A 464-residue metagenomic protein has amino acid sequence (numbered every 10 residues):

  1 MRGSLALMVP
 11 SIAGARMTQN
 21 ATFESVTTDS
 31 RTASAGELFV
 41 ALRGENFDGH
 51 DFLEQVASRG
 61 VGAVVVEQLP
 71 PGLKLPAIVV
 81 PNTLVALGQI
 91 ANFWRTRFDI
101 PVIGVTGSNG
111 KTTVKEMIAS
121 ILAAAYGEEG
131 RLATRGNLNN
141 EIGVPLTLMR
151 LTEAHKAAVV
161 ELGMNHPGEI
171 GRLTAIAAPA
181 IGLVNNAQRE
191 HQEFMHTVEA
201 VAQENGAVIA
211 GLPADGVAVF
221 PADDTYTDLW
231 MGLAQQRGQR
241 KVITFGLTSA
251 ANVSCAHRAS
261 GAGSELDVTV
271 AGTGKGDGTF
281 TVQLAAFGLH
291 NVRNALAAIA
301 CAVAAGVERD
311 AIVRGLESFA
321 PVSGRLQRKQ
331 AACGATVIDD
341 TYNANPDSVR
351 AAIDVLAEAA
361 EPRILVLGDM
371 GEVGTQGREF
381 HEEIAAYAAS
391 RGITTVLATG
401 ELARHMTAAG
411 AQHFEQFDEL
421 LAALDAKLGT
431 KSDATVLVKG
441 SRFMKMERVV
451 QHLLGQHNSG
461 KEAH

Functional and structural regions predicted by a protein language model:
M1-Q89, F93, A357-A360, A386-Y387 (+2 more regions): N-terminal leader/targeting and accessory segments in enzymes
M8, E37, V56, I90 (+15 more regions): Residue-level signal for inorganic ion chemistry
S11, E67, I100-T106, L132 (+8 more regions): Short beta-strands and strand-loop turn motifs
G44-F47, V322-G324, T341-H413, S441 (+1 more regions): Active-site beta-alpha connecting loops in nucleotide-dependent enzymes
E67-K74, I181-T336, E361, A386-A389 (+4 more regions): Acidic, Mg2+-coordinating active-site environments of NTP-dependent enzymes
L87-A222, D228-Q239, Q451-H464: Phosphate-binding loop of NTP-binding sites
V105, S323-Q327, F443, E447-Q451 (+1 more regions): ATP-dependent carboxylate/acyl-activation modules
L421-K431: Short amphipathic alpha-helix with an adjacent loop that forms part of the alpha/beta core around
